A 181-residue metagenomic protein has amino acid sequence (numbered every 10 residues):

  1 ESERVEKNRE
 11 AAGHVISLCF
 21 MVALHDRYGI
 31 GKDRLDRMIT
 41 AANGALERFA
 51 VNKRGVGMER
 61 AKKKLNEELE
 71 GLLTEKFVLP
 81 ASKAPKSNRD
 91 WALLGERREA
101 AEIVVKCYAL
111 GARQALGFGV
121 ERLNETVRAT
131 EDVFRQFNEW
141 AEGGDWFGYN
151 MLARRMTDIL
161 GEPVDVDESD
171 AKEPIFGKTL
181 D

Functional and structural regions predicted by a protein language model:
E1-V22, N52-Q114, G143-D181: Intrinsic disorder/low-complexity detector
M38-F49, T126-N138: Amphipathic alpha-helical segments that form the core helices of the histone-fold
R48, K76, G117, V133-Q136 (+1 more regions): Intrinsic disorder/low-structure terminal segments
R122: Long C-terminal interaction/binding lobes of large macromolecular proteins
